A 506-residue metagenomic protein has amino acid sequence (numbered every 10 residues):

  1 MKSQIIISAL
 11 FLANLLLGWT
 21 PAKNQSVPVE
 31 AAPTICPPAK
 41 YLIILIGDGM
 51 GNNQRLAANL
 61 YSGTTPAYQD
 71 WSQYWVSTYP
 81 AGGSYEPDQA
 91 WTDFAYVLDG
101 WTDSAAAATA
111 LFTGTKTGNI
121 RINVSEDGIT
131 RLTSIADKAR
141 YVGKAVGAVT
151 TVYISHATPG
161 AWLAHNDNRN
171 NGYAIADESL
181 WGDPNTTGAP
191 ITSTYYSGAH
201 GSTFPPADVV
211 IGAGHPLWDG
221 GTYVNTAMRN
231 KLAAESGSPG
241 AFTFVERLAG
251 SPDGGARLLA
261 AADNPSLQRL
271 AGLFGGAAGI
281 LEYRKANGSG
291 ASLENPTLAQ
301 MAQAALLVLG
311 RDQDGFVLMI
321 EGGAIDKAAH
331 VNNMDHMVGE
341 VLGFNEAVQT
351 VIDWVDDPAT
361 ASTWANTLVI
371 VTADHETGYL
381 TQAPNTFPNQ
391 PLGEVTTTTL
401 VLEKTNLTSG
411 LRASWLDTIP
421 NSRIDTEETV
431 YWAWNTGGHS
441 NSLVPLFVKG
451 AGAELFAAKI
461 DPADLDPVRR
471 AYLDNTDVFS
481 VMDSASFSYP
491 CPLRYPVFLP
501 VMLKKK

Functional and structural regions predicted by a protein language model:
M1-A9: Bacterial N-terminal signal peptides that target proteins for export
S8-G18: Bacterial N-terminal signal peptides
K23-P33: Low-complexity, acidic Ser/Thr/Pro-rich repeat tracts that form intrinsically disordered stalk/linker regions of very
C36-L42, G47-T109, T151, S155-C491: A post-motif C-terminal structural segment
T109-A110, K116: Acidic/Gly/His-enriched mid-domain segments of enzyme catalytic cores or analogous surface patches that mediate
T117-I129: His/Cys-centered metal/cofactor-coordination and adjacent catalytic loops
S134-D137, Y141-G160: Glycine-rich phosphate/pyrophosphate-binding loops and their adjacent beta-strand/loop elements at enzyme active sites
P500: Conserved functional hotspot residues at active sites or interaction interfaces
